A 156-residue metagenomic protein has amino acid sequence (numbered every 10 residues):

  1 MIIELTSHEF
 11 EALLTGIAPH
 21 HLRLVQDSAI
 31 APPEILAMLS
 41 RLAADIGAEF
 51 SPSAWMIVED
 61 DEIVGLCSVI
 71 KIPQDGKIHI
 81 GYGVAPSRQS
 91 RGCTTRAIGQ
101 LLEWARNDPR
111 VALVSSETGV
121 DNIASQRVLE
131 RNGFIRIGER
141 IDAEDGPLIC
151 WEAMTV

Functional and structural regions predicted by a protein language model:
M1-A29, A37, R41-L42, E49-V156: Acyl-donor (CoA/ACP) binding surface of acyl/acetyltransferases
